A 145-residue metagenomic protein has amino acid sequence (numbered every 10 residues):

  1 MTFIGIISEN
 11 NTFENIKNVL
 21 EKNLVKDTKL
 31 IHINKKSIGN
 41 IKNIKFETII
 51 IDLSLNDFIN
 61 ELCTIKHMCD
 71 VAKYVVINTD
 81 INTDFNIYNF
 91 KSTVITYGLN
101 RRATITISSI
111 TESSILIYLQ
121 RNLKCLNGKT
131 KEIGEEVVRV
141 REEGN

Functional and structural regions predicted by a protein language model:
M1-V75, T83-S92: Phosphate-binding loop of NTP-binding sites
S54, D80, Q120: Anionic group-transfer/hydrolysis microenvironments
I77-N78, T96-Y97: Generic beta-sheet signal
L99-N145: Adenine nucleotide phosphate-binding catalytic loops in nucleotide-utilizing enzymes
